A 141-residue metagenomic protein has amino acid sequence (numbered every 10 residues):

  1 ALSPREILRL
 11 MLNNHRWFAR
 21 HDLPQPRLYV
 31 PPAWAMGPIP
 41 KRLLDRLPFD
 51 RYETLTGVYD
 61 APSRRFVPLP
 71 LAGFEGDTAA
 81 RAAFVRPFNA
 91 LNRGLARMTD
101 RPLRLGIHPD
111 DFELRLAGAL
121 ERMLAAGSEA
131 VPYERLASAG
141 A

Functional and structural regions predicted by a protein language model:
L2-E75, E113, A117: Catalytic domains of cell-wall/extracellular-matrix polysaccharide-remodeling enzymes, centered on de-N-acetylation
I7-L12, F84-N89, L116-A126: Well-ordered, non-membrane alpha-helical segments in soluble/globular domains
G37, G57, G73-G76, G94 (+4 more regions): Residue-identity detector for glycine
R51-Y52, T99-A141: C-terminal domain-boundary segment and adjacent tail
T56-Y59, A80-R81, V131-R135: Short, surface-exposed, polar/charged, turn-prone segments marking secondary-structure boundaries
R65-R115: A conserved mid-domain beta-alpha-beta active-site/ligand-binding segment of alpha/beta enzyme cores
